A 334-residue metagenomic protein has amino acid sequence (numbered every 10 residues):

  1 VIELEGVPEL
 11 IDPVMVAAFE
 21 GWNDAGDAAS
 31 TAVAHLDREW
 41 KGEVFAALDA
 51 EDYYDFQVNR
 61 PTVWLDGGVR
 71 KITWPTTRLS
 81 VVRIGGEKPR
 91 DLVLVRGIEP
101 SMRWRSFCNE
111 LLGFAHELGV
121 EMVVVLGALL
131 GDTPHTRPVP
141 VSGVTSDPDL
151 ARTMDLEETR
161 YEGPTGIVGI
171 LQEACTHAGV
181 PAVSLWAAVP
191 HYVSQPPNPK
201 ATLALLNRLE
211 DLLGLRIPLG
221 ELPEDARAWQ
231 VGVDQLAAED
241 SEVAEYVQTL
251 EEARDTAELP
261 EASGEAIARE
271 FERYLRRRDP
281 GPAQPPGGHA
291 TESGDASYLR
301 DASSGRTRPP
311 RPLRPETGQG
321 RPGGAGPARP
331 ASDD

Functional and structural regions predicted by a protein language model:
V1-G97: N-terminal short beta-loop-beta anion/metal-coordinating cradle
A17-A18, R96-G97, V125-L126, W186-A188: Short beta-strand segments
F19-N23, L94-W104, M154-E162, Y192-P196: Flexible, glycine/proline-enriched loop segments at strand-loop-helix junctions that form or flank small-ligand binding
T31, H35-R38, E110, I170-A174 (+2 more regions): Alpha-helical scaffold segments in soluble metabolic enzymes
A47-P75, V180-A204, G305, R314-P315: Flexible, D/E/H-enriched segments
R90, I98-D149, L171: Internal, conserved structured core segments that host functional sites
D132-L212, R216: Catalytic cores of processing enzymes, dominated by hydrolases/peptidases, characterized by acidic/His-rich
V193-D334: A conserved C-terminal secondary-structure "cap"
